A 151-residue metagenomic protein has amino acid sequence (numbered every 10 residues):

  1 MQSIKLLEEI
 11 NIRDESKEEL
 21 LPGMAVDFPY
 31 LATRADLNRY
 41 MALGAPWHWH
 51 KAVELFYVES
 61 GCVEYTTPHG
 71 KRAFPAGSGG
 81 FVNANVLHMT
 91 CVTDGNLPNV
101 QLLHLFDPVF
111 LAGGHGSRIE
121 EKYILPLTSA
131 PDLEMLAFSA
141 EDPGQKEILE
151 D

Functional and structural regions predicted by a protein language model:
M1-T66, G70-A73, G79, V86: Generic protein-terminus/edge-of-domain signal
Q2-L31, A84-E150: A hydrophobic/aromatic-rich effector-binding and dimerization subdomain of bacterial HTH-type transcriptional regulators
